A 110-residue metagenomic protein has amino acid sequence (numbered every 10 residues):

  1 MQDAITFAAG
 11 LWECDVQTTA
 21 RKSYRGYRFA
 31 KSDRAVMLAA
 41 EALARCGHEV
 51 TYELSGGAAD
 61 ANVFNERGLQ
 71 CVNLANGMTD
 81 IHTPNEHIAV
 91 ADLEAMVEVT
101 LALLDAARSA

Functional and structural regions predicted by a protein language model:
M1-A110: Metal-dependent amide/peptide-bond hydrolase catalytic core, centered on the "pita-bread" metallohydrolase fold
